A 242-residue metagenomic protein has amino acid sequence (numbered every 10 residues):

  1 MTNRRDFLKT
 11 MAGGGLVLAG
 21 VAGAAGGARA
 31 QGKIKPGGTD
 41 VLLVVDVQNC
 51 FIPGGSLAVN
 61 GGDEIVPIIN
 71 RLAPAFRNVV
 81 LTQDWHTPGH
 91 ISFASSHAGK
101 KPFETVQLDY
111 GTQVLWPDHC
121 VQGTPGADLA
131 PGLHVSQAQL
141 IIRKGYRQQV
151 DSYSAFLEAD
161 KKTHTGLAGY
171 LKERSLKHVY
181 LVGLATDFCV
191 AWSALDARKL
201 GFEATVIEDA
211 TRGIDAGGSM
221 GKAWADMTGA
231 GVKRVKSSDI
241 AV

Functional and structural regions predicted by a protein language model:
M1, G23-V44, N49: C-terminal segment of N-terminal export signals and the immediately downstream linker at the start of the mature
D6-A28: N-terminal export signals
V45, Q83, E208: Active-site flanking residues adjacent to catalytic metal/cofactor-binding acidic residues
I52-G61: Acidic/histidine-rich helix-loop elements that form or flank divalent-metal/phosphate-binding sites at the catalytic
P67-H178: Active-site alpha/beta core segments
V135, G218-V242: Structural recognition of alpha->loop->beta junctions
A191-K199: Histidine-anchored nucleotide/phosphate-binding helix
V206-M220: Short, flexible loop segments at boundaries between secondary-structure elements
